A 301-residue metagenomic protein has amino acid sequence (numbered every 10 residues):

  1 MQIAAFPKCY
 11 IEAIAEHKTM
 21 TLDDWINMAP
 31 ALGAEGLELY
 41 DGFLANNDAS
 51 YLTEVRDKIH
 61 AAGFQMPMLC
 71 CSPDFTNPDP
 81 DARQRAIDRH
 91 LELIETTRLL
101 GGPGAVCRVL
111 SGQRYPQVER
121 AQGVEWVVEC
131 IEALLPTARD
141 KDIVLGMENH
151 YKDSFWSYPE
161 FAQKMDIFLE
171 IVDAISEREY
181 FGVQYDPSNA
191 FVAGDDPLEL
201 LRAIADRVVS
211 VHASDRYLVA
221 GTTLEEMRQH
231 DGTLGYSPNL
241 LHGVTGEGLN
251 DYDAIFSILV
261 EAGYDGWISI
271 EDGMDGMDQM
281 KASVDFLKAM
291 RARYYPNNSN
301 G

Functional and structural regions predicted by a protein language model:
M1-P103, A121-V128, E132, R139 (+2 more regions): N-terminal pre-domain/capping segments
I3-K8, L37-L39, M66-C71, A105-V109 (+4 more regions): Hydrophobic faces of well-ordered beta-strands that scaffold small-molecule active sites in alpha/beta enzyme cores
E12-K18, L39-E54, D74-D81, R114-V118 (+5 more regions): Acidic-and-aromatic substrate-binding clefts and catalytic sites of carbohydrate-active enzymes
G36-L37, L69, V128-T245, L249 (+1 more regions): Acidic/histidine-rich catalytic cores of soluble enzymes
T97-E119, K141-S154, S269: Active-site groove signature of glycoside hydrolases
H230-G232, N239-G243, A262-M274: Active-site clefts of carbohydrate-active enzymes
E247-E261: A short, acidic, amphipathic alpha-helical segment used as a generic capping/interface helix at domain edges
G266-A289: C-terminal/domain-terminus segments
